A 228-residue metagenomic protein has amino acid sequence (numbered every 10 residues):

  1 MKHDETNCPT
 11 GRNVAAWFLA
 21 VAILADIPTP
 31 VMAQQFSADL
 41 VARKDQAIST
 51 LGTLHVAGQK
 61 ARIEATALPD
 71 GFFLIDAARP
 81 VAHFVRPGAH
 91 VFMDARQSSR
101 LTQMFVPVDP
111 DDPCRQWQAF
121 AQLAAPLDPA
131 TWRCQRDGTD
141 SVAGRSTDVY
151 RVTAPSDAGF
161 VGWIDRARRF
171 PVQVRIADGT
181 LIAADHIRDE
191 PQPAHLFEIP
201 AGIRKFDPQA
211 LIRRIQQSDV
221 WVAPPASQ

Functional and structural regions predicted by a protein language model:
M1-G11: N-terminal secretory signal peptides that target proteins for export/translocation
A16-D26: Bacterial N-terminal signal peptides
M32-I48, A61-R62: A short, Trp-centered hydrophobic/proline-enriched beta-strand micro-motif
Q34-F36, H83-D148, Q192-H195, I199 (+1 more regions): Flexible, processing/modification-adjacent segments and terminal tails in exported/periplasmic/extracellular proteins
T53-Q118, F170-I187: An acidic-aromatic
F72, G138-T139, A143-I203: Gly/Pro-enriched, hydrophobic low-complexity segments that function as extracytoplasmic propeptides/linkers
E198-I215: Pro/Ala/Gly-rich low-complexity, hydrophilic intrinsically disordered segments
L211-Q228: Short, low-complexity, Pro/Ser/Thr/Gly-rich segments in the mature regions of secreted, periplasmic
